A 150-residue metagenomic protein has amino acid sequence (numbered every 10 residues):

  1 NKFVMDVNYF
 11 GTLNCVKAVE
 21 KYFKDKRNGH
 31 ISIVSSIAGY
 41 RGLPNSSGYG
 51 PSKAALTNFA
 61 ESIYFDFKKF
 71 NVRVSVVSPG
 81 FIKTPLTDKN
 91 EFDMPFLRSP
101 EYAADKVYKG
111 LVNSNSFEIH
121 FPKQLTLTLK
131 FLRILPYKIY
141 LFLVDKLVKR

Functional and structural regions predicted by a protein language model:
K2-D6: Active-site Tyr-X3-Lys motif and surrounding loop/helix of classical short-chain dehydrogenase/reductase
V16, S52: Active-site helix of classical SDR
A18-R27: A short helix-coil junction within the Rossmann-fold of NAD(P)-dependent oxidoreductases
K21, F65-K69: Alpha-helical segment proximal to the catalytic Tyr-Lys
S36: Residue(s) in the substrate-gating loop at a strand-loop-helix junction that position the organic substrate next
L43-S47: Active-site loop immediately N-terminal to the catalytic Tyr-X3-Lys motif of short-chain dehydrogenase/reductase
V76, F92-T128: C-terminal helical subdomain
